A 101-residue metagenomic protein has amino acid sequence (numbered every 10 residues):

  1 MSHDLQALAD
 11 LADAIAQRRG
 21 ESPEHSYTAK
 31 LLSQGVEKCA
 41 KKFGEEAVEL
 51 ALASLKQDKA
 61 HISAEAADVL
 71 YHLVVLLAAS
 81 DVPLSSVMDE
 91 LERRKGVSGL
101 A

Functional and structural regions predicted by a protein language model:
M1-A66, L70-A101: Flexible "arm" and connector segments at domain edges
